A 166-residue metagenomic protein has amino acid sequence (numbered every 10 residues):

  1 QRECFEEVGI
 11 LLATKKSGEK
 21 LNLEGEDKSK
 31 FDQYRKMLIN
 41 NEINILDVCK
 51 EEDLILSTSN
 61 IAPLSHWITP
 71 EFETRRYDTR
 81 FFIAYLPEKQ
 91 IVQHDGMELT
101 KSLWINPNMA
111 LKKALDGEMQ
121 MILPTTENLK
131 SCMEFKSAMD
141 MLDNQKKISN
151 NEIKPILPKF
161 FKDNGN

Functional and structural regions predicted by a protein language model:
Q1-S57: The catalytic Nudix box helix
R2, E6, N108, L123-K130: A structural signal for well-ordered alpha-helical segments within the folded catalytic domains of diverse enzymes
F5, G9-A13, L115, M119 (+1 more regions): Hydrophobic/aromatic-lined pockets within catalytic cores
D47-L54, T58-W67, R76-K89, Q93-M119: NUDIX/MutT-family hydrolases
P70: Positively charged, aromatic-accented nucleic-acid-binding surfaces
L123-N166: Core RNA-modification/binding signature centered on pseudouridine synthases
